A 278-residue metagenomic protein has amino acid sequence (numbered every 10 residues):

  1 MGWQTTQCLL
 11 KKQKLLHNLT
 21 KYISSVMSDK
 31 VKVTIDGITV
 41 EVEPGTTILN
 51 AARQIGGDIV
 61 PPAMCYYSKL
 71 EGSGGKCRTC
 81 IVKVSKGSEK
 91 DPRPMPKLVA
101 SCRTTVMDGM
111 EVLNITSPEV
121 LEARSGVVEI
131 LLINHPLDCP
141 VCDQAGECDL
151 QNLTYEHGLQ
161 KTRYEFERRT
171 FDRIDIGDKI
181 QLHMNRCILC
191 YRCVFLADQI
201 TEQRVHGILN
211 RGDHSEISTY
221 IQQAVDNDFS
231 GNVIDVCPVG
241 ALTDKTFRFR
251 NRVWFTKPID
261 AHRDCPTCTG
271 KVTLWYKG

Functional and structural regions predicted by a protein language model:
K12-K14: Polybasic, lysine-rich low-complexity intrinsically disordered segments
Y22-M27: N-terminal mitochondrial targeting presequences
V40-D108: N-terminal cofactor/phosphate-binding cores enriched in small/glycine residues, especially glycine-rich loops such as
R78-R263, C268-V272, K277-G278: Fe-S ferredoxin-like electron-transfer domains and their immediately adjacent linker/connector regions across
